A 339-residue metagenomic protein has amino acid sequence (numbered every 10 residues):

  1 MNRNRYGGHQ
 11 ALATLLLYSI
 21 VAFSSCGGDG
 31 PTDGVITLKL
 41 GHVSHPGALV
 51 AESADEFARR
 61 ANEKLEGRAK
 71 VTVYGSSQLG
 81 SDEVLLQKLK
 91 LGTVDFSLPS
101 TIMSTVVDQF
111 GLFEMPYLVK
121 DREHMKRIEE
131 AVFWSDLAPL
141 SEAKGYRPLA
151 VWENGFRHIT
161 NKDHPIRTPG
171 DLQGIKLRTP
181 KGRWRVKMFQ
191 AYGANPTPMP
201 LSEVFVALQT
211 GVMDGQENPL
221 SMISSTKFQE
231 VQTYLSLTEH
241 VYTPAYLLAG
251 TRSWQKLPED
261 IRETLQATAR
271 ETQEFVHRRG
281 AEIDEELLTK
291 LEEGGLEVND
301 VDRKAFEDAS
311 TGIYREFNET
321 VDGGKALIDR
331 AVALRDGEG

Functional and structural regions predicted by a protein language model:
M1-T37, G339: Short, low-complexity disordered leader/linker segments with a strong preference for bacterial N-terminal type II
C26-H124, F133, S141-G339: N-terminal secretory/targeting leader peptides
